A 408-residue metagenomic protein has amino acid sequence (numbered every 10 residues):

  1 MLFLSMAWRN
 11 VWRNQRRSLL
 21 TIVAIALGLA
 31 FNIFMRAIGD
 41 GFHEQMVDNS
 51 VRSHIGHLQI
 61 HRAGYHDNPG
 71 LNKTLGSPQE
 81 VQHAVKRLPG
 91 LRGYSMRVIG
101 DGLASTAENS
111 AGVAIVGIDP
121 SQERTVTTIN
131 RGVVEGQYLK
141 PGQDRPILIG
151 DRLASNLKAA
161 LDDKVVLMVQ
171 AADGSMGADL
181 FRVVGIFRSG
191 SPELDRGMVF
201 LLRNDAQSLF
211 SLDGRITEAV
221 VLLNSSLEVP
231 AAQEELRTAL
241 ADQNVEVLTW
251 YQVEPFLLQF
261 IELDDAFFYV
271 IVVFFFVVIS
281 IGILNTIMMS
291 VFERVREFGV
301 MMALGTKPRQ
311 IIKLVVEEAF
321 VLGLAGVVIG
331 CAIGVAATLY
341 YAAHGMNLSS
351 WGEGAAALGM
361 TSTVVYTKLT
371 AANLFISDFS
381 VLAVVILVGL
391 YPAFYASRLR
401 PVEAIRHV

Functional and structural regions predicted by a protein language model:
M1-I33, R52, R309, R406-V408: N-terminal Sec/SRP start-transfer signal
Q15-F42, E262-E297, F320-A332, F379-L387: Hydrophobic alpha-helical transmembrane segments of multi-pass inner-membrane transport and secretion
N32-A114, Q137-Q143: Hydrophobic, regular-secondary-structure patches
R97-V98, A111-I118, G132-N204: Hydrophobic secondary-structure segments that place a key small or acidic residue at a functional site
A171-F268: Mechanotransmission and gating elements of multispan inner-membrane complexes involved in transport and envelope
I329-I376: Short helix-loop junctions at transmembrane helix boundaries
T367-V408: C-terminal membrane-exit region of the final transmembrane helix in multipass inner-membrane proteins
